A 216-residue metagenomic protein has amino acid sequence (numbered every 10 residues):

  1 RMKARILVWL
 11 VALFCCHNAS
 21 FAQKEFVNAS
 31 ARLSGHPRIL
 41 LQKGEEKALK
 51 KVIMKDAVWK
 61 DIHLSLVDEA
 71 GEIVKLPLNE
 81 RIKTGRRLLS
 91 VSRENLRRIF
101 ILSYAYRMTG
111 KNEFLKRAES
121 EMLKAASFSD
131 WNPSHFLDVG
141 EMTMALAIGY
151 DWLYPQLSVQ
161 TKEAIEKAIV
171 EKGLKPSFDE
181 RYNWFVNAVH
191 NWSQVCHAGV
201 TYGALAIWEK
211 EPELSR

Functional and structural regions predicted by a protein language model:
R1-R5: Positively charged n-region of N-terminal signal peptides that target proteins for export
L7, F26-V27, N183-V186: Hydrophobic alpha-helical segments with strong N-terminal bias
L7-V8, R32, I101: Residue-level detector of transmembrane insertion/anchoring sites
V8-H17: Bacterial N-terminal signal peptides
S20-A22: Boundary at the C-terminal end of the N-terminal hydrophobic targeting segment
E25-P37: Short acidic, Pro/Gly- and aromatic-enriched capping/linker segments at domain boundaries
R38-L40, G44-E46, K50-I53, W59-R216: Aromatic-lined, polymer-binding surfaces characteristic of secreted/periplasmic polysaccharide-degrading enzymes
